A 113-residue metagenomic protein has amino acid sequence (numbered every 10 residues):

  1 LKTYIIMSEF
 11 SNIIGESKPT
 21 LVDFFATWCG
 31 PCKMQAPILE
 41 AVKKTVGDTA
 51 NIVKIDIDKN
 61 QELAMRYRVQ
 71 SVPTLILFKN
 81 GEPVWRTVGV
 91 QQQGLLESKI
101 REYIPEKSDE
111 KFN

Functional and structural regions predicted by a protein language model:
T3-P19, Q61: A short beta-strand-turn-helix
S17-K18, F25-W28, S71: Short pre-active-site segment immediately N-terminal to redox-active cysteine/selenocysteine motifs in thiol-based
L21-V22, I52, L75: Hydrophobic beta-strand anchors of alpha/beta hydrolase catalytic cores
K33-V46: Typically the conserved alpha-helix immediately C-terminal to a functionally engaged Cys/Sec in thioredoxin-like
L39, D56, G81: Residue-level signature of catalytic and energy-coupling elements of molecular machines, predominantly ATP/GTP-dependent
I57-L63: Structural microenvironment flanking redox-active thiols in thiol-disulfide oxidoreductases
R68-I76: Structural micro-motif
L77-D109: Non-catalytic, surface beta->alpha helical segment in thiol-disulfide oxidoreductase systems
